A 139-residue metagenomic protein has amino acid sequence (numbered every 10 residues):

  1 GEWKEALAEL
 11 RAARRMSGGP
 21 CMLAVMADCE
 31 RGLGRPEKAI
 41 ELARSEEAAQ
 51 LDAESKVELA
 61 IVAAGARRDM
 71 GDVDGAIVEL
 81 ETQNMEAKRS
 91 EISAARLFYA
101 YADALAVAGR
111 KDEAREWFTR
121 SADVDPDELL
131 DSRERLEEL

Functional and structural regions predicted by a protein language model:
M16, A49, V78-N84, G109-L130 (+1 more regions): TPR/TPR-like (Sel1-like) alpha-helical repeat modules
